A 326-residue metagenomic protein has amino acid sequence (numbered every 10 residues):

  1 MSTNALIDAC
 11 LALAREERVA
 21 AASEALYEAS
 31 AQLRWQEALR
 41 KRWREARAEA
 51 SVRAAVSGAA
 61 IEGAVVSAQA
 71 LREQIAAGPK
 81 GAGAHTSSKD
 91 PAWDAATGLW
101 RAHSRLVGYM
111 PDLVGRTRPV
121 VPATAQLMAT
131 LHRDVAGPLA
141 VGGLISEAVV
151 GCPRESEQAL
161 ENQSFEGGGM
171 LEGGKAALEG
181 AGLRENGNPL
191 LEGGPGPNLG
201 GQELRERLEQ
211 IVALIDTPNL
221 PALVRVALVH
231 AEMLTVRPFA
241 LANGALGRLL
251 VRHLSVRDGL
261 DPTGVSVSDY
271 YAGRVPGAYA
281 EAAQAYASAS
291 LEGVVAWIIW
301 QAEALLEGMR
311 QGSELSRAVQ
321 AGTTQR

Functional and structural regions predicted by a protein language model:
M1-R326: FIC/Doc superfamily catalytic core
